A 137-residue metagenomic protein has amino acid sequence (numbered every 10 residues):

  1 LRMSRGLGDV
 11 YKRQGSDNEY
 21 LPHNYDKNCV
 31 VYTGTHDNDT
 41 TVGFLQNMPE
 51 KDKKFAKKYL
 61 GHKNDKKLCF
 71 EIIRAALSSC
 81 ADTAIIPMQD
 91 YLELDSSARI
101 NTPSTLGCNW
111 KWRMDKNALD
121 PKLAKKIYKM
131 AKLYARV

Functional and structural regions predicted by a protein language model:
L1-Y11: Single conserved hydrophobic/aromatic residue that forms the stacking wall/gate of nucleotide- or nucleobase-binding
D9, V31-Y32, A84-I86: Hydrophobic faces of well-ordered beta-strands that scaffold small-molecule active sites in alpha/beta enzyme cores
K12-Q14, D37-D39, D82, D90-E93 (+1 more regions): Short, solvent-exposed loop/turn segments at secondary-structure junctions
R13-P22, D26, V42: Mg2+-dependent phosphoryl-transfer active-site scaffold
H36, W110: Conserved, mostly hydrophobic/aromatic
V42, N47-Y59: Polar, glycine-rich mid-to-C-terminal structural blocks that act as macromolecule-binding/assembly scaffolds
K57-I86, L92: A glycine-rich beta-turn/hairpin centered on an aromatic-Pro dipeptide
D95-N109: C-terminal/domain-terminus segments
